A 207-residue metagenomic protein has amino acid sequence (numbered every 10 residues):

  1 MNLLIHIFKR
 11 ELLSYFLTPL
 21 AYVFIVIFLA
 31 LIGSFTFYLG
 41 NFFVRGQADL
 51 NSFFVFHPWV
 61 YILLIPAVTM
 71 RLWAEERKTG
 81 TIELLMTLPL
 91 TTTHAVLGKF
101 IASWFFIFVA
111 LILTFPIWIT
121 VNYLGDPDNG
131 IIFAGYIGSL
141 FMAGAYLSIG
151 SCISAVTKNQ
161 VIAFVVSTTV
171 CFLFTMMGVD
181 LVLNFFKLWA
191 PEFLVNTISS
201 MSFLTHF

Functional and structural regions predicted by a protein language model:
M1-L64, V68-L72: Hydrophobic alpha-helical transmembrane segments
A30-T36, F115-I117, V170-D180: Aromatic-anchored segments of alpha-helical transmembrane domains
S34-F37, V44-L50, F54-V55, V60 (+1 more regions): Secretory targeting signals
F42, Q47, V156, V166-F207: Terminal transmembrane helical anchor/hairpin motif
D49, V68-M86, F100: Transmembrane helix boundary and interhelical loop/hinge segments in multi-pass membrane proteins
T92-T93, Q160: Alpha-helix N-cap/start motif
K99-F100, G135, S167-T168: Residue-level recognition of transmembrane alpha-helices in multi-pass small-molecule transporters/permeases
